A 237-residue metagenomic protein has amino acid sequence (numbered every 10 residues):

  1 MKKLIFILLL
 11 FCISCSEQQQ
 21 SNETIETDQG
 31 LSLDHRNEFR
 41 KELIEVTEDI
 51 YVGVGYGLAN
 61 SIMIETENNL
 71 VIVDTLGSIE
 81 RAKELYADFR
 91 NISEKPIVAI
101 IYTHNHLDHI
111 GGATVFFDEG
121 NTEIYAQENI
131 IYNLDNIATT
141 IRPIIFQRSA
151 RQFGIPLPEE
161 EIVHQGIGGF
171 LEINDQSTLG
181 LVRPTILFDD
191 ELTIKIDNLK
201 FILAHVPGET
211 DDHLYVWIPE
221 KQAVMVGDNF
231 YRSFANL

Functional and structural regions predicted by a protein language model:
L4-I13: Sec-dependent N-terminal signal peptides
C15-N69, S149-R151, Q176: Zn-dependent metallo-beta-lactamase
E38, V46, N68-N69, E80-A126 (+1 more regions): Active-site metal-binding motif and surrounding structural segment of the metallo-beta-lactamase
R40-R90, Y215-N229: Conserved beta-strand hairpin/beta-sheet module of binuclear metal-dependent hydrolase folds, prominently
E45, D135-A204: Metallo-beta-lactamase
V52, V71-D74, V98-Y102, I202-L203: Short catalytic-loop micro-motif centered on adjacent basic/acidic residues
L70, G77-I79, V182, T193 (+1 more regions): Metallo-beta-lactamase
I130-L134, R232: Short gly/pro/ser/thr-enriched loop/turn and capping motifs at secondary-structure boundaries
